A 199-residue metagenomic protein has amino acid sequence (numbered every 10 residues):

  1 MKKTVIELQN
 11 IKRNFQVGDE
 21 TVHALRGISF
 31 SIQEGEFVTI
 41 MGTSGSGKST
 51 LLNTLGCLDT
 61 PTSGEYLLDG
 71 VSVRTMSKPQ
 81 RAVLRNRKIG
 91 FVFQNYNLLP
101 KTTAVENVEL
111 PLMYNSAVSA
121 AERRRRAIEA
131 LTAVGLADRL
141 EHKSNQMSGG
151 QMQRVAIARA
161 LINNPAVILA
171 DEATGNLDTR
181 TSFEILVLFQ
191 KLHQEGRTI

Functional and structural regions predicted by a protein language model:
K3-I199: ABC family nucleotide-binding domain
